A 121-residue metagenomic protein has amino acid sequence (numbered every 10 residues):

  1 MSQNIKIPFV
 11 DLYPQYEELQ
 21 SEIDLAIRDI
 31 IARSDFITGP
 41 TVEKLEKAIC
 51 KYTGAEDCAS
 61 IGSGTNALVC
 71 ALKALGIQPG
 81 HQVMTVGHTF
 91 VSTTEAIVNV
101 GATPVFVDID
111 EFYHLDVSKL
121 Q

Functional and structural regions predicted by a protein language model:
M1-A74, Q78, V100: Conserved PLP-binding active-site segment in aminotransferase class I/II-type PLP enzymes
K73, I77-Q121: PLP-dependent aminotransferase-like
